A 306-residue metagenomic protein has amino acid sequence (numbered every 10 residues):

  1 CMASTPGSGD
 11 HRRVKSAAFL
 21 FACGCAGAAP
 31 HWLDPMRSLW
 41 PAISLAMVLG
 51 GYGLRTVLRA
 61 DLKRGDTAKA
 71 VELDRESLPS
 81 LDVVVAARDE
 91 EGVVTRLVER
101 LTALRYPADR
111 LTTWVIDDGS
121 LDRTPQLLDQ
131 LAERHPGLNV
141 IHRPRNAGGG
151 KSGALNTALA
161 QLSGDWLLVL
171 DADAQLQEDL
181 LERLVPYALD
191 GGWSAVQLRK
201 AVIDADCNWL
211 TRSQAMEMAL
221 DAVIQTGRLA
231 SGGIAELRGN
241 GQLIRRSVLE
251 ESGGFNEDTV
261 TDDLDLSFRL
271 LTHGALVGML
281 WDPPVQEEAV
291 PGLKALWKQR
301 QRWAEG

Functional and structural regions predicted by a protein language model:
C1-R75: N-terminal membrane-anchoring/stem segments of glycan-assembly enzymes
G50-R110: N-terminal signal-anchor transmembrane helix
D117-L127, R145-A147: A conserved acidic beta->alpha catalytic loop
P125, D129, K151-A160, S267-F268: Short, conserved alpha-helix that lines the donor NDP-sugar binding/gating region of sugar-transfer enzymes
H135-P144, G148-W166, E178-V260, W297 (+1 more regions): Long helical/loop segments within the catalytic core of UDP-sugar-dependent glycosyltransferases, especially the large
G232, D258, S267-V285: Catalytic donor-sugar/metal-binding loop of nucleotide-sugar-dependent glycosyltransferases
W281-L296: Active-site donor/metal-binding and catalytic loop motifs of nucleotide-sugar-dependent glycosylation enzymes
